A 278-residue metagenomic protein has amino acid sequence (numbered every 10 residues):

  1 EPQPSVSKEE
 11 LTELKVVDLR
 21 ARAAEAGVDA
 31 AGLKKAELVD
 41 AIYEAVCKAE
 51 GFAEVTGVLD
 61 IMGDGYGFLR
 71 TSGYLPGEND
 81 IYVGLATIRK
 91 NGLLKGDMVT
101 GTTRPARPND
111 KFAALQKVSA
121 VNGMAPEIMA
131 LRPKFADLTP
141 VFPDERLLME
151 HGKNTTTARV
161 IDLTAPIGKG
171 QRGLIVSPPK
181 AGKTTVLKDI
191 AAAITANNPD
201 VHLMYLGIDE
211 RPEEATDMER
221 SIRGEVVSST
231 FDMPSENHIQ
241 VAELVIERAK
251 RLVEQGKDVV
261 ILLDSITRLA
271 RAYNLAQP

Functional and structural regions predicted by a protein language model:
E1-A49: Basic helix-extension-helix modules of the SAP/HeH family
E9-E13, V28-A36, F52-T56, P76 (+6 more regions): Conserved phosphate/pyrophosphate-binding and hydrolysis machinery centered on Walker-type P-loop NTPases, extending
E37-L131: N-terminal "pre-motor" subdomain/linker immediately upstream of P-loop NTPase catalytic cores
L38, G67, G84, G170 (+4 more regions): Residue-level signature of catalytic and energy-coupling elements of molecular machines, predominantly ATP/GTP-dependent
Y74-L75, T87, P105-N109, N122-P126 (+6 more regions): Conserved nucleotide-binding/hydrolysis micro-motifs of P-loop NTPases
P140-F142, R146-A242: Phosphate-binding glycine-rich loops and their immediate beta-loop-alpha structural context
R220-V227, F231, S235-I246, L252-P278: Conserved P-loop NTPase nucleotide-binding/switch module
